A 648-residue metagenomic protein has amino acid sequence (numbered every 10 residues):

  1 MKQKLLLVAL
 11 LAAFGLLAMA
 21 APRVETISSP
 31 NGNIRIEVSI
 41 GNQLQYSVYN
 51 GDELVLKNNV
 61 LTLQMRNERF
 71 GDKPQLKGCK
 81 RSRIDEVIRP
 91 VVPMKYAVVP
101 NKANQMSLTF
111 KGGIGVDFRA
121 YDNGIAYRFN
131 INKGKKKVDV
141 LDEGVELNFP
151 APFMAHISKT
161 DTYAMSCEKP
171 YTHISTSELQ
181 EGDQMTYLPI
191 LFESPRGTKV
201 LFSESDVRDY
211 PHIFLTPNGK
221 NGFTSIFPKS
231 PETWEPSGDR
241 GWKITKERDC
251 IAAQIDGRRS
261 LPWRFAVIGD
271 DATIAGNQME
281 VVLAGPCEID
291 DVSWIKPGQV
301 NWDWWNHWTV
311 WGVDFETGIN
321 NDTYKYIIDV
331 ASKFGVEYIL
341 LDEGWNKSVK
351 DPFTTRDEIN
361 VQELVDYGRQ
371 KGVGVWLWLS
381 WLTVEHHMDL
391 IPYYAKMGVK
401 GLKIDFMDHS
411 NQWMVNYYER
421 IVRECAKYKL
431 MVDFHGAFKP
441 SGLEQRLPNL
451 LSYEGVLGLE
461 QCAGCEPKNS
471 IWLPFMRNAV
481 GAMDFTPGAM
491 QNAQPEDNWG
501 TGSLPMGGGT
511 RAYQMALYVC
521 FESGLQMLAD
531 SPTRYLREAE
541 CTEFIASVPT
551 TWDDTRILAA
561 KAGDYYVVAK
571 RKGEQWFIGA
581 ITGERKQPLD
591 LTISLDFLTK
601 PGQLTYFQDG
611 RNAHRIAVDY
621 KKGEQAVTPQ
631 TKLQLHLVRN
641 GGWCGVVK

Functional and structural regions predicted by a protein language model:
V8-G15: Bacterial N-terminal signal peptides
P22-V282: N-terminal accessory beta-strand-rich subdomains and adjacent acidic, glycine-rich linkers that precede catalytic cores
M94-P100, F544-V568: Edge strands and adjacent loops of beta-rich recognition modules
A252, D256-V330, F334: An acidic-aromatic substrate-binding cleft motif
L341-T510: Aromatic- and carboxylate-enriched substrate-binding clefts and catalytic-loop regions of carbohydrate-active enzymes
A512, A516-L558: Catalytic cores of secreted or luminal carbohydrate-active enzymes
K561-T599, W643-C644: Carbohydrate-binding surface patches
E624-K648: C-terminal beta-strand-rich structural cap/linker in extracellular carbohydrate-active enzymes
